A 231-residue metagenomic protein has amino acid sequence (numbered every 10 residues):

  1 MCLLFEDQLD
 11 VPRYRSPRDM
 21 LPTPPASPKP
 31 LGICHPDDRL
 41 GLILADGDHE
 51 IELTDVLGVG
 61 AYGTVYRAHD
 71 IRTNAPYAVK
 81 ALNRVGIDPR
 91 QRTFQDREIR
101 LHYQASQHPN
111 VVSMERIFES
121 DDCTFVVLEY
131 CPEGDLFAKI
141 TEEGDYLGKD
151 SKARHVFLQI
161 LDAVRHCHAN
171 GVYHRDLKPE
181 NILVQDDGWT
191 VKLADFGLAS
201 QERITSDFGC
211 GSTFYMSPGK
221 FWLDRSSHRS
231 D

Functional and structural regions predicted by a protein language model:
C2-D46: Juxta-kinase regulatory segment immediately upstream of eukaryotic protein kinase catalytic domains
T64: Conserved N-lobe ATP-binding subsite of Hanks-type protein kinase domains, especially the beta3 VAIK lysine
L82-S106: Conserved N-lobe beta3->alphaC-helix segment of eukaryotic protein kinase catalytic domains
V112, D121-E129, F137-A138: A conserved loop-to-beta-strand element in the N-lobe of protein kinase catalytic cores that borders the ATP-binding
I117: Activation-segment/catalytic-loop signature of the eukaryotic protein kinase fold
V156-F157: Activation segment signature within eukaryotic-like protein kinase domains
H168-Q185: Catalytic-loop of the protein kinase fold
